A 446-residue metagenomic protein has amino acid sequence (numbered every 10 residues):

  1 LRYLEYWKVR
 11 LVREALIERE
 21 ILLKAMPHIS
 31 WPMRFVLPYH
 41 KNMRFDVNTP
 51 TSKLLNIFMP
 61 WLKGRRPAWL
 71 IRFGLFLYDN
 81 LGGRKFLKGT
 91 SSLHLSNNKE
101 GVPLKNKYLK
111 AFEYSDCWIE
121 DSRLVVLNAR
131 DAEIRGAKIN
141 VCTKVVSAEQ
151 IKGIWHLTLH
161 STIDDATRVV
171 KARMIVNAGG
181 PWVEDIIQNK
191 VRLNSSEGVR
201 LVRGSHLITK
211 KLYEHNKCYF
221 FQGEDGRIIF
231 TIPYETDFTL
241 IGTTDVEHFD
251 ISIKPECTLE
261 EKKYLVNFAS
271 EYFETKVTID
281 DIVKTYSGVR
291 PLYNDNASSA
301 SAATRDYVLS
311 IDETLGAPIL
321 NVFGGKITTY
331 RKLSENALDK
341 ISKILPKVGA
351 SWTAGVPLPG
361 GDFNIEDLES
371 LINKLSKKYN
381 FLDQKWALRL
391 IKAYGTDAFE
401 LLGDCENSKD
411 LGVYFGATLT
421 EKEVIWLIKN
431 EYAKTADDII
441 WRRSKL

Functional and structural regions predicted by a protein language model:
L1-R13: Glycine-rich active-site loop/strand segments that organize a redox cofactor
E18-K24, S30-H94, H215-K276, V283: Extended catalytic-interface subdomain
M43-R135, N140, A148, G153 (+1 more regions): Flavin (FAD/FMN) cofactor-binding and adjacent substrate-gating region of FAD-dependent oxidoreductase domains
K107-L109, S115, D121-L124, D131 (+2 more regions): C-terminal catalytic lobe of FAD-dependent flavoproteins
E113-Y114, L157-S161: Short beta-strand segments that buttress and anchor functional surface loops
C142-V146, S161-I163: Conserved SAM/SAH-binding loop
I163-M174, A178: Core beta-strand elements of the Rossmann-like FAD/NAD(P) dinucleotide-binding domain in flavoenzyme oxidoreductases
N177-L193, E335: Flavin (primarily FAD) binding-site architecture
